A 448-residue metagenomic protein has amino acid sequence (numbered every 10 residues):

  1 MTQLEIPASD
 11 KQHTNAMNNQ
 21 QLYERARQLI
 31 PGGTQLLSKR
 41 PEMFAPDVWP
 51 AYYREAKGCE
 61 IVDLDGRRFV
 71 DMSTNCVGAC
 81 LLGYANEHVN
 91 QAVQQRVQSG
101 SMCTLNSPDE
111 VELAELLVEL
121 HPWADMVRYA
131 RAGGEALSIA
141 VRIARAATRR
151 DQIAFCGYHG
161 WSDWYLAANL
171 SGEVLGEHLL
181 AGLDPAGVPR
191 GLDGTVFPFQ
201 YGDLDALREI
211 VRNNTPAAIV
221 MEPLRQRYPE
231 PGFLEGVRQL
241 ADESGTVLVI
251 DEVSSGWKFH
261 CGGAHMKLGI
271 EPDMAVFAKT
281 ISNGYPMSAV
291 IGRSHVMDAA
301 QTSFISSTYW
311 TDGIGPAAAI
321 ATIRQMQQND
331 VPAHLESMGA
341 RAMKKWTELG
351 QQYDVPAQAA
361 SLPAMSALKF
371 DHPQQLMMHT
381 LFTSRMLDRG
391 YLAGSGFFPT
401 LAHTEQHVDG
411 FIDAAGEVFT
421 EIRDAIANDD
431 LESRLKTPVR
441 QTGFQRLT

Functional and structural regions predicted by a protein language model:
N15-E55: Active-site-adjacent loop/helix segments that line or gate small-molecule/cofactor pockets in enzymes
R68-R149: Glycine-rich loop-to-alpha-helix module at the N-terminal edge of alpha/beta enzyme cores
A114-A218, A340-M343: PLP-dependent aspartate aminotransferase-fold enzymes
D203, E209, M221-V247: Active-site core of PLP-dependent enzymes with the aminotransferase class I/II
I270-A299, T311-A318: Active-site PLP attachment segment
I323-K344: Structural signature of PLP-dependent enzymes
Q327-N329, S337, D388-T448: PLP-dependent enzyme catalytic core of the Aspartate aminotransferase-like
A340-K344, G350-T383, P399, S433-T448: Conserved PLP-binding catalytic core of the aspartate aminotransferase-like
